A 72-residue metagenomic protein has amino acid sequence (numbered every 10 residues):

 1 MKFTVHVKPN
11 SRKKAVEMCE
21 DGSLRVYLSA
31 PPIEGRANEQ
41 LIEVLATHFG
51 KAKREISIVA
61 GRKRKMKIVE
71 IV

Functional and structural regions predicted by a protein language model:
M1-G35, E39-I42, K51-K53, S57-V72: Contiguous, often N-terminal, cationic amphipathic patches that form binding interfaces
